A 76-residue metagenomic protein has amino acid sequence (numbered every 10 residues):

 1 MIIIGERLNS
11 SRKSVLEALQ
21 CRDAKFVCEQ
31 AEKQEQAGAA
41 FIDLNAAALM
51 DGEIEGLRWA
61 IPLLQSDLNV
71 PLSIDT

Functional and structural regions predicted by a protein language model:
M1, N69-L72: Short active-site oxyanion
I3-E29: Active-site mouth loops of central-metabolism enzymes
R7-N9, A46-L49, T76: Short, ordered loop/turn segments at secondary-structure junctions
S11-K13, M50, L72: Short, structured coil/loop segments at alpha-helix boundaries
C21, K25, D51-E55, T76: Conserved phosphate-coordination/catalytic loops
Q30, S73: Glycan-recognition patch characteristic of GH18 chitinases/ENGases and related GlcNAc/peptidoglycan-binding proteins
Q34, D75: Conserved, mostly hydrophobic/aromatic
E35-V70: Glycine-rich, proline-tolerant flexible connector loops at the mouths of alpha/beta enzymes
